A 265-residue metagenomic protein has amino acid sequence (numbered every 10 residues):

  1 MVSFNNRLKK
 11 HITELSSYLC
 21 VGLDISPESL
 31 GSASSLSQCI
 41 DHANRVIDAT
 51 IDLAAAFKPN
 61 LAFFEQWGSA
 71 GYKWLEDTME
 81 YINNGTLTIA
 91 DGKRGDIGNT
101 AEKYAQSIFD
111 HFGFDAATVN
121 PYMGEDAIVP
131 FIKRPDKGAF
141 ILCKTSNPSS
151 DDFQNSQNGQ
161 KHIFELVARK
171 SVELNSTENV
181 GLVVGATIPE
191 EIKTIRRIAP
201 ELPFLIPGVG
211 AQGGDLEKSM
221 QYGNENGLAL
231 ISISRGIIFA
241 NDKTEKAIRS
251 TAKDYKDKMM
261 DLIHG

Functional and structural regions predicted by a protein language model:
M1-L87, K243-G265: Conserved N-terminal beta1-alpha1 strand-loop-helix module at the mouth
I12-E14, I47-L53, E76-N84, P130-P135 (+2 more regions): Acidic (Asp/Glu)-rich catalytic clusters
L15-L19, L53-A55, N84-T86, G113-D115 (+4 more regions): Short, well-ordered coil/turn segments that N-cap beta-strands
V21, F57, D91, A117 (+3 more regions): Conserved, mostly hydrophobic/aromatic
S26-P27, D96-V183, E201: Conserved anion-binding
S35-T50, N99-I108, A127, F164 (+1 more regions): Short, acidic/polar
Q66-Y81, I97-A101, Y122-D136, A186-R197 (+1 more regions): Active-site-adjacent beta->alpha loops and helix N-cap segments on the catalytic face of soluble alpha/beta enzymes
A186-S232: A C-terminal functional module that forms or caps the active site or interfaces directly with catalytic machinery
